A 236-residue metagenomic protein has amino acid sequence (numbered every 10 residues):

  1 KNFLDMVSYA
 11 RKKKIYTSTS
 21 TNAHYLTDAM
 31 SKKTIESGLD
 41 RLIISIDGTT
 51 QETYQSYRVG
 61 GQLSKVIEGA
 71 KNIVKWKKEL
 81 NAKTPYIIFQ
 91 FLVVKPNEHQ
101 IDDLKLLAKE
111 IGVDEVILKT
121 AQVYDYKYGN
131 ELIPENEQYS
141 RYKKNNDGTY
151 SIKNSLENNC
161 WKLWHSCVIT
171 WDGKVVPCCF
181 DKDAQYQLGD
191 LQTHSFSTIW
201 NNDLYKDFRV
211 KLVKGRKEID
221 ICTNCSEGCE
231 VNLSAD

Functional and structural regions predicted by a protein language model:
K1-K119: Radical SAM/AdoMet-radical enzyme domain recognition
H24-Y25, D47-Q51, L92-P96, A121-Y124 (+5 more regions): Short, solvent-exposed loop/turn segments at secondary-structure junctions
L26, T34, Y54, L132 (+2 more regions): Short clusters of hydrophobic/aromatic residues that line enzyme substrate/ligand-binding pockets
P96, E115-Y139: Flexible glycine/acidic-rich beta-alpha junction loops that bind and position SAM and/or redox cofactors in anaerobic
E137-S151, D203-L204: Short, positively charged
G148-K162: Short, basic/aromatic recognition patches
E157, W161, D172-D236: Flexible mid-to-C-terminal extensions adjoining Fe-S/redox cofactors in radical SAM and related proteins
